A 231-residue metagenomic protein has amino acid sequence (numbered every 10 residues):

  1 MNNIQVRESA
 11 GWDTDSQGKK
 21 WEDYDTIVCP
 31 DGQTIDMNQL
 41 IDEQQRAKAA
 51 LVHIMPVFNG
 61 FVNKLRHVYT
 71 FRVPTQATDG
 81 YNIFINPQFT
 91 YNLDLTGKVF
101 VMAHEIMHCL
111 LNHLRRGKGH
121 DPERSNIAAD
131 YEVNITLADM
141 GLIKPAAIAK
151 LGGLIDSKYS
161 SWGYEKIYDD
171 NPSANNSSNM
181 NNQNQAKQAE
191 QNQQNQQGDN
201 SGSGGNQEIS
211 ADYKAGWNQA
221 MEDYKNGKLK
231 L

Functional and structural regions predicted by a protein language model:
N2-E8, W21-F100, I106-L231: Short, functionally important secondary-structure microenvironments
S9-S16: Acidic, low-complexity, intrinsically disordered interaction modules
